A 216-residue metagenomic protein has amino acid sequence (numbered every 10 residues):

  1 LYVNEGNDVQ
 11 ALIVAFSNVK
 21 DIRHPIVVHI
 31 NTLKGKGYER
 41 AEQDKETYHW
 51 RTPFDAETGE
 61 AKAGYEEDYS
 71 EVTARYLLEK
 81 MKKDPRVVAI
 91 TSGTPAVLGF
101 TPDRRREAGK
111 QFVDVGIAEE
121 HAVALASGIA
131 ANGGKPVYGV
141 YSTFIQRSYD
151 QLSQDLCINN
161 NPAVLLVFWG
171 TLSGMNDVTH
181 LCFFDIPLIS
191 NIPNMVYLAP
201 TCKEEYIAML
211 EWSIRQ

Functional and structural regions predicted by a protein language model:
Y2-Q216: Thiamine diphosphate
